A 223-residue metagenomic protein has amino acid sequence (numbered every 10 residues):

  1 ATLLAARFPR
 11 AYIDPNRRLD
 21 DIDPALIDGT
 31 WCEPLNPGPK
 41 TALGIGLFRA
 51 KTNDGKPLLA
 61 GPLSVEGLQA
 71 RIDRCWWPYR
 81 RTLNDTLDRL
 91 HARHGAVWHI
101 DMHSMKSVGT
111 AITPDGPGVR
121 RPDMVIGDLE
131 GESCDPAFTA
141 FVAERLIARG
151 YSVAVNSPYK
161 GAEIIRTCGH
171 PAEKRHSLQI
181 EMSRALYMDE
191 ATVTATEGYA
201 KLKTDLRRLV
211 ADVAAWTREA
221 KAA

Functional and structural regions predicted by a protein language model:
A1-H99, S104-H176, M182-A223: N-terminal catalytic or cofactor-binding beta/alpha core of small enzyme domains
